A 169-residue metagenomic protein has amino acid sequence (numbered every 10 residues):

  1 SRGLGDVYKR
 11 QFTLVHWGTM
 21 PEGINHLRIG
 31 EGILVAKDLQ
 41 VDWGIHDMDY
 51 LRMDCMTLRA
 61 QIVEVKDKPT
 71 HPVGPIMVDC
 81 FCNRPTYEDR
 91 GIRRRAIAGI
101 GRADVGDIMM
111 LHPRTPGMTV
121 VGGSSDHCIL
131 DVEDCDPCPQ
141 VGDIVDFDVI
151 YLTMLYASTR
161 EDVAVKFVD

Functional and structural regions predicted by a protein language model:
S1: Contiguous mid-protein beta-loop-alpha structural module that forms a pocket-lining wall or clamp of enzyme active
G5-D169: Active-site anion/phosphate-binding pocket segments in diverse small-molecule metabolic enzymes
